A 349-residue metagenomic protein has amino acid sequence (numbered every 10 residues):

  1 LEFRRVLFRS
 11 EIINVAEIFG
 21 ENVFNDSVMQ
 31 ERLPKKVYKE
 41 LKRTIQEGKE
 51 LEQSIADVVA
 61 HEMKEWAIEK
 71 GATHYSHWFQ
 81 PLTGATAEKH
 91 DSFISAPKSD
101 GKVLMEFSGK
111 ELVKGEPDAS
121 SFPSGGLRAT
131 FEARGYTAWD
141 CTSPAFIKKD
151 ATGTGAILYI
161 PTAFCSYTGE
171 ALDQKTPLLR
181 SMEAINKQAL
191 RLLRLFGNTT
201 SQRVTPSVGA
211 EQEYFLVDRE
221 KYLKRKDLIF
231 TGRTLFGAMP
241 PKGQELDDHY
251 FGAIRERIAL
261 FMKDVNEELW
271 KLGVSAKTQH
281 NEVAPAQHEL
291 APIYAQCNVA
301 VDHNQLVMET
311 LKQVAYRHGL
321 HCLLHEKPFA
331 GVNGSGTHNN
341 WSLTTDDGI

Functional and structural regions predicted by a protein language model:
L1-L7: Short, small-residue-biased leader/transition segments that mark boundaries at the very start of proteins
E2, G48, G71, G84 (+2 more regions): Glycine-centered flexibility sites
E11-S108, V113-E132: Histidine/acidic residue-rich metal-binding segments in metalloenzymes
R134-L324, F329-I349: Glycine-rich, acidic/polar active-site loops that bind/position phosphate-bearing ligands
